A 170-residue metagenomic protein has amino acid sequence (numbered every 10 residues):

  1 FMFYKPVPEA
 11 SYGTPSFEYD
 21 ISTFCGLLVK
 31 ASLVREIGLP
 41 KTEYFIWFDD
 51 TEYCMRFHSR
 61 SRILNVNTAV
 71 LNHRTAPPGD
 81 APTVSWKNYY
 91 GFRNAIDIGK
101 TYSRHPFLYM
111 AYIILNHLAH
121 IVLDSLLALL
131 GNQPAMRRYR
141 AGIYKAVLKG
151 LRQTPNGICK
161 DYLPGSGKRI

Functional and structural regions predicted by a protein language model:
F1-D20: Short, flexible, basic/aromatic active-site loop/helix in glycosyltransferases
G13, G38, P77-A81: Short glycine/proline- and charge-enriched loop/turn segments that cap or connect secondary-structure elements
D20-G38, E43-A69: A short, conserved alpha-helix in the catalytic core of glycosyltransferases
V34, C54-F57, A95, G99 (+1 more regions): Structural element of the ATP-grasp superfamily
F48, S85-W86: Short, conserved micro-motifs enriched in small and acidic residues
V66-T83: Active-site donor/metal-binding and catalytic loop motifs of nucleotide-sugar-dependent glycosylation enzymes
W86-N94, P106-I170: Non-catalytic, C-terminal membrane-associated alpha-helical segments of glycosyltransferases
